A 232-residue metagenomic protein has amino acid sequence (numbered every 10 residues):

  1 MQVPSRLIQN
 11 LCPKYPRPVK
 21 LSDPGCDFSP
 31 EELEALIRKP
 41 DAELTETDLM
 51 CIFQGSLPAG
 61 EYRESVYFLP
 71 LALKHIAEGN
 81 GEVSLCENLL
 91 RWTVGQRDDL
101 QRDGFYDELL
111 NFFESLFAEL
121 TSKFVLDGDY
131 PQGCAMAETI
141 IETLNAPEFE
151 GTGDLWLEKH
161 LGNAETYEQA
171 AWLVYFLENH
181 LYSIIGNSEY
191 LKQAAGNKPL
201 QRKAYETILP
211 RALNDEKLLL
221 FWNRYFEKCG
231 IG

Functional and structural regions predicted by a protein language model:
M1-L21, N179-G232: Terminal, non-catalytic domain-edge segments
M1-N88: N-terminal domain-start signal
Q2-S5, D27, E43, T47 (+5 more regions): Low-complexity, intrinsically disordered regions enriched in charged/polar residues
P4-C12, E34, M50, Q54 (+7 more regions): Generic detector of well-ordered alpha-helical segments enriched in charged/polar residues, highlighting helical
F53, L57-E61, S65-G196: Eukaryote-skewed repeat-based solenoidal scaffolds used as protein-protein interaction platforms, primarily
